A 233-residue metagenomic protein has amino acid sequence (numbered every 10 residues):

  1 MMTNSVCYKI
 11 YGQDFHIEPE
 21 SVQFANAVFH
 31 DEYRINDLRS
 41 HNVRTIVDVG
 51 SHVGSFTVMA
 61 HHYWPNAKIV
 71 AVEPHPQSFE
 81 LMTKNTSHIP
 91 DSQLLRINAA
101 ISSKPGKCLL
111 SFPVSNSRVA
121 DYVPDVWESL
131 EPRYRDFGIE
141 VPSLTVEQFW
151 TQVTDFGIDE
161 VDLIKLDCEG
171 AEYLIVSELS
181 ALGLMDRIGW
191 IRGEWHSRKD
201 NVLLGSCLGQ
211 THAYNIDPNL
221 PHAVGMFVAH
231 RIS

Functional and structural regions predicted by a protein language model:
M1-S233: Phosphate/nucleotide-binding beta-alpha loop and adjacent structural elements of enzyme active sites
